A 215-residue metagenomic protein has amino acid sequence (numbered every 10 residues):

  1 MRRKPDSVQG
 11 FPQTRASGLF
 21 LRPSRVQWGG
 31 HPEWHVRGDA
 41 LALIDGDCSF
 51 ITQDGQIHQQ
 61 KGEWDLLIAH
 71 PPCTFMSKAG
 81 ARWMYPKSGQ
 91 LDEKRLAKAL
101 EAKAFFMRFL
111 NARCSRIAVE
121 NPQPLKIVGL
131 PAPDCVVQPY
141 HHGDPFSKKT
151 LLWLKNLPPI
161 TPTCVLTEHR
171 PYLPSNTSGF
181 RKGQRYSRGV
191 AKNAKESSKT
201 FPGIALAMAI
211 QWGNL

Functional and structural regions predicted by a protein language model:
M1-L215: Conserved active-site and SAM-binding loop architecture of S-adenosyl-L-methionine-dependent nucleic-acid
